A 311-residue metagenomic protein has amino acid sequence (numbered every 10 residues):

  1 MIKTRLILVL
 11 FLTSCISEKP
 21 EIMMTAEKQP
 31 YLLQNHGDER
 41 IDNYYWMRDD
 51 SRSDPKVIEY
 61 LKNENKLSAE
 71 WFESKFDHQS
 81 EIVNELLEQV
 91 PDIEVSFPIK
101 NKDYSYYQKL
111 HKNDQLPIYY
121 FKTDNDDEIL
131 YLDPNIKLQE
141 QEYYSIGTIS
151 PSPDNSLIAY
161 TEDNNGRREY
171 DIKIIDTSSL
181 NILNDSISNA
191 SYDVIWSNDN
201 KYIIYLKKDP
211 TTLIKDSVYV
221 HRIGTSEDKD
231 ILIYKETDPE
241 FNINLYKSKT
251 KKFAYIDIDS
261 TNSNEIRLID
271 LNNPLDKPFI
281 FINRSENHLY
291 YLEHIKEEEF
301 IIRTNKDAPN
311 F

Functional and structural regions predicted by a protein language model:
I2-V9: Sec-dependent signal peptide recognition, specifically the positively charged N-region followed immediately by
C15-F311: Beta-propeller folds
